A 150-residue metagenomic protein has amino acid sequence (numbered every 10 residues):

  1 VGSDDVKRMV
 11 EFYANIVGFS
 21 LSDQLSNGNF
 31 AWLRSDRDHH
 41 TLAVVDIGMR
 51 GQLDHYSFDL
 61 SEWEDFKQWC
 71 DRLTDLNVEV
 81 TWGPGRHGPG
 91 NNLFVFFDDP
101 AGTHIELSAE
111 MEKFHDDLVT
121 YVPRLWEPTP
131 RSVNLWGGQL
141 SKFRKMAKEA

Functional and structural regions predicted by a protein language model:
V1-H40: Core segments of cupin and vicinal oxygen chelate
G2-K7, F58-I105, A109-D117, Y121-A150: Vicinal oxygen chelate
S20, L42-A43, E79-P84: A short linear hydrophobic-aromatic micro-motif
L25, G48, R86-G90: A short beta-turn/loop motif at secondary-structure boundaries
N27-N29, V44-G48, Q52, E62: Glycine- and acidic-residue-rich phosphate-binding/metal-coordinating active-site segment common to enzymes that handle
N29-A31, D54, N91-V95: Short beta-strand micro-motifs in enzyme catalytic cores
H39-A43, G102-H104: Short, charged/polar, Gly/Pro-enriched secondary-structure boundary elements
H40, Q52-Y56: Short amphipathic alpha-helical segments
